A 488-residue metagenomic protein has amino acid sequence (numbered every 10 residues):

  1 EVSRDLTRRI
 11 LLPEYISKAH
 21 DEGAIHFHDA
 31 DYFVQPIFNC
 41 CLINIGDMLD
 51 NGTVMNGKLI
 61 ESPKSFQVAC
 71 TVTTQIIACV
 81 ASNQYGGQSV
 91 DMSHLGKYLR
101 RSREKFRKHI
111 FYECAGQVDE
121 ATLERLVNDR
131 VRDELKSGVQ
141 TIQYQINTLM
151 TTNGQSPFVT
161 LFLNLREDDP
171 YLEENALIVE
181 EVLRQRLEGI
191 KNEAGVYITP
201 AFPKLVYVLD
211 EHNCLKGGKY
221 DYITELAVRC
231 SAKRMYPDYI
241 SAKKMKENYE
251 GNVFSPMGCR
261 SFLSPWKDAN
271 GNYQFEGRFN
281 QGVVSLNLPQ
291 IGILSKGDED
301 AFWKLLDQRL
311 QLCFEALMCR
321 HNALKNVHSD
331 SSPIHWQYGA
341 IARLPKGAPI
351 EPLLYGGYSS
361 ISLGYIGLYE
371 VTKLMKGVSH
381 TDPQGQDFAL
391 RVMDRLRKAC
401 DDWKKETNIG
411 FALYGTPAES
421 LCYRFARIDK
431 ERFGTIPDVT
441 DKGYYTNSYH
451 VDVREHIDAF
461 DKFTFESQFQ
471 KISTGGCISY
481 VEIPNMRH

Functional and structural regions predicted by a protein language model:
E1-G357, V378, D382-H488: Conserved catalytic cores of very large enzyme subunits
I361-L374, D394: Contiguous, well-ordered alpha-helical segments that form the cores/surfaces of helical PPI scaffolds
